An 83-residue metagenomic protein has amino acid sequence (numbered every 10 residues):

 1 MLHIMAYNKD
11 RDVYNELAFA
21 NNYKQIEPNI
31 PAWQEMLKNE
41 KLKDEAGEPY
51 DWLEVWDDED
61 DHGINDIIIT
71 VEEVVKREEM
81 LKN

Functional and structural regions predicted by a protein language model:
M1-Y14: Short aromatic-glycine-(Arg/Gly/Cys) micro-motifs in beta-strand/loop hairpins
M5, L17-F19, P31, E45: Residue-level detector of intrinsically disordered, flexible termini and proteolytic processing junctions
N8, A20-N22, E48: Short stretches within intrinsically disordered, low-complexity N-terminal or propeptide regions
V13-E27: A short, exposed loop/beta-hairpin motif centered on an aromatic-Gly-Thr core
Y23-L37: Short, positively charged, low-complexity/disordered linker segments
W33-N83: Short, mixed-charge low-complexity intrinsically disordered segments
